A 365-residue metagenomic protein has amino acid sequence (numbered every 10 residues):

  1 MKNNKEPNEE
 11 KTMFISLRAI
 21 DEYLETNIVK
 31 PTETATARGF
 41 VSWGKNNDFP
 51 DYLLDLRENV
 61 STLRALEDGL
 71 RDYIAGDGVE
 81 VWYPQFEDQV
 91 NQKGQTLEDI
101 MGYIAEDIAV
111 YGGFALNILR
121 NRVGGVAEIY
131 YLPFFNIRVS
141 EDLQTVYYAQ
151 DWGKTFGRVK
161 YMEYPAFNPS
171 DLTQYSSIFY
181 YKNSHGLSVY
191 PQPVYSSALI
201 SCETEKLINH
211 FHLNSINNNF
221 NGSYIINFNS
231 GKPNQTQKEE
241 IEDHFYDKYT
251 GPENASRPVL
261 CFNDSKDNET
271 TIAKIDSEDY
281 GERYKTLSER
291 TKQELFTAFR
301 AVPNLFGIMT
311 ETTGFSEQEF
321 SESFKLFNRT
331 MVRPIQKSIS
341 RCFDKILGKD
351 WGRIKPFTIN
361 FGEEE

Functional and structural regions predicted by a protein language model:
M1-D264: Structured, contiguous alpha/beta core segments that scaffold functional sites
K2, G362-E365: Short acidic DE-rich linear segments
F135, N360-G362: Short, solvent-exposed coil/turn elements at secondary-structure transition points
S184-F343, G352-T358: A contiguous, surface-oriented mixed alpha/beta subdomain in the mid-to-C-terminal portion of proteins that forms
